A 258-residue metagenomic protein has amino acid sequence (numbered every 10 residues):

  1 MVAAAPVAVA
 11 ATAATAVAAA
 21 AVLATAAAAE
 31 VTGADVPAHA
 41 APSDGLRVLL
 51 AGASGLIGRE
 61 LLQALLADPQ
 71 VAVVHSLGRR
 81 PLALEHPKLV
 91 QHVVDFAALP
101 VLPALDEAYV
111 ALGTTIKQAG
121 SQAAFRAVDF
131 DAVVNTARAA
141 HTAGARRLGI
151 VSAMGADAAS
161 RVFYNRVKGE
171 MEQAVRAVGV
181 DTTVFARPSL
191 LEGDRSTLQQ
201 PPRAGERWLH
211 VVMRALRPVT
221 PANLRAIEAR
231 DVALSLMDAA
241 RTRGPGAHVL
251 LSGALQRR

Functional and structural regions predicted by a protein language model:
M1-T32: Low-complexity, simple-sequence tandem-repeat tracts enriched in small residues
G33-P42: A short, basic/flexible loop-to-alpha-helix module at the beginning of a structural domain
L46-A67: N-terminal Rossmann NAD(P)H-binding glycine-rich loop of SDR-like oxidoreductase domains
V48, A83, L89-N135, A139-T142 (+2 more regions): NAD(P)H-binding glycine-rich loop region in Rossmannoid oxidoreductase-like domains and their noncatalytic homologs
A51, L77, A111-L112, L148-M154 (+1 more regions): SDR active-site strand-loop-helix element
P69-A72, A158-R258: Oxidoreductase cofactor-interface core, primarily capturing Rossmann-like NAD(P)-dependent enzymes
S76-A83: Short, polar loop motifs at secondary-structure junctions
A119-Q122, A127-A186: Conserved Rossmann-fold NAD(P)-dependent oxidoreductase catalytic core, especially the SDR/UDP-sugar
